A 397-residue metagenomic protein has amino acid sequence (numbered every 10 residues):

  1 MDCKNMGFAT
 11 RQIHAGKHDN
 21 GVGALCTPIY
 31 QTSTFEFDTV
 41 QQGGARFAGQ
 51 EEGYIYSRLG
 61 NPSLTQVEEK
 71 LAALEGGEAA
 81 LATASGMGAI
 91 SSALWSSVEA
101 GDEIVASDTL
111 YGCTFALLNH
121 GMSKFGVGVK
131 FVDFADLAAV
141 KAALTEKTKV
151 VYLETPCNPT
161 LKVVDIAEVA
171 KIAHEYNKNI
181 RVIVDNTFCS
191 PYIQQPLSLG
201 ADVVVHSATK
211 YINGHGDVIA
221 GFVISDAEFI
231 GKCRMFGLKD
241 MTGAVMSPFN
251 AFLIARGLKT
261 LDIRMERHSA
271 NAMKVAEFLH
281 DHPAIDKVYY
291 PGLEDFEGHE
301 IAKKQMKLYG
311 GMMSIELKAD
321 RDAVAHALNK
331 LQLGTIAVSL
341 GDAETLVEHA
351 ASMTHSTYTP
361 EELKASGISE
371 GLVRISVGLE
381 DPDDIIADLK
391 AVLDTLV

Functional and structural regions predicted by a protein language model:
M1-N61, E69: N-terminal "arm"/small-domain region of PLP-dependent enzymes with the aminotransferase-like
D2-C3, A9-G21, A80-A284, Y289 (+2 more regions): Conserved PLP-enzyme active-site core in the AAT-like
T34, S225-F229, L258, L317-D322: Short loop segments at secondary-structure junctions
T39-S91, F115-H120: Conserved N-terminal alpha-helix of the aminotransferase class I/II PLP-enzyme fold
L74, L279-P283, L331: Acidic-histidine catalytic/liganding microenvironments
N119, G128, K149, Y176 (+2 more regions): PLP-dependent enzyme catalytic core of the Aspartate aminotransferase-like
M241-T242, K330-S339, V392-V397: A common structural junction motif
K287-V373, V377: Conserved C-terminal alpha-helix-loop-beta "cap" of PLP-dependent enzymes that closes/shapes the active-site mouth
